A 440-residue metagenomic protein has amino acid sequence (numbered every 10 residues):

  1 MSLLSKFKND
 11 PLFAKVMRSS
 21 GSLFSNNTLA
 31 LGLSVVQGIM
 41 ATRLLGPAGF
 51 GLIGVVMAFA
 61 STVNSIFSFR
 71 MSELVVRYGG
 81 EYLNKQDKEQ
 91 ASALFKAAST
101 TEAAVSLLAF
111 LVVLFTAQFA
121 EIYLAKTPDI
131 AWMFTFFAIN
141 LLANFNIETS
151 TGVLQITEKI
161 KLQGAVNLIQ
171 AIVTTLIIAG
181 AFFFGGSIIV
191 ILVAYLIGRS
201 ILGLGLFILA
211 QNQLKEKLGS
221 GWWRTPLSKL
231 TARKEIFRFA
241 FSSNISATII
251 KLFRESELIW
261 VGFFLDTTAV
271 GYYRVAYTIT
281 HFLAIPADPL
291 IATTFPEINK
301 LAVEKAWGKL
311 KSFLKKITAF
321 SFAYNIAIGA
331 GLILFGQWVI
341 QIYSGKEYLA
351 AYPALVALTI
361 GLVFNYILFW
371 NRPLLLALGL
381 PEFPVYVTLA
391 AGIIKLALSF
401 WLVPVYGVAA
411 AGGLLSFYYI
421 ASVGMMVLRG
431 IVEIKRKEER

Functional and structural regions predicted by a protein language model:
M1-V16, I188-L192, L206-R254, E297 (+2 more regions): Interhelical loop/hinge segments that connect adjacent transmembrane helices in multipass membrane
N9-V16, A117-F137, T267, G308 (+2 more regions): Interfacial segments at transmembrane-helix termini and the short loops linking adjacent helices
A14-R77, F110-A117, N140, R238-T268 (+4 more regions): Signature of the first transmembrane helix
S19-A30, S68-Q118, A306-G329: Membrane-water interface segments that mark the loop-to-transmembrane alpha-helix transition
A41-T62, A131, I189-V193, T231-S243 (+4 more regions): Interfacial/gating helices of multi-pass transporter permease domains
F69-K85, Q155-I156, G219, A276 (+2 more regions): Helix-loop junctions and terminal segments of transmembrane helices in multi-pass membrane transport/translocation
A131, T135, A165-G221, A390-I394 (+1 more regions): Hydrophobic alpha-helical transmembrane segments
L142-I169, I189, I360-V387: Membrane-interface junctions at transmembrane-helix termini in multi-pass inner-membrane proteins
